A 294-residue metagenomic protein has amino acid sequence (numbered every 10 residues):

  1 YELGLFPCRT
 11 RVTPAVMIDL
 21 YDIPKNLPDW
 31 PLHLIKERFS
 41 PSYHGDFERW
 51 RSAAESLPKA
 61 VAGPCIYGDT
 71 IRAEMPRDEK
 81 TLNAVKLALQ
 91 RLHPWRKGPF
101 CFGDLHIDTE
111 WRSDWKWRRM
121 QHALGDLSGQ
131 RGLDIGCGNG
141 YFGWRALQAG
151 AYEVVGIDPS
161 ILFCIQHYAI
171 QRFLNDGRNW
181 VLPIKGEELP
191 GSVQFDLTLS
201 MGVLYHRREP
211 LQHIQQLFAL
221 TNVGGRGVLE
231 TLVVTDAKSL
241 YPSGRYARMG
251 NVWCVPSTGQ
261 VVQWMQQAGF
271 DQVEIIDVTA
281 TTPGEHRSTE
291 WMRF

Functional and structural regions predicted by a protein language model:
P14-L92: N-terminal auxiliary segments of SAM/dcSAM-dependent transferases
Q130-G138: Conserved class I S-adenosyl-L-methionine
N139-G150: Conserved SAM-binding loop of SAM-dependent methyltransferases across substrates and taxa, primarily the Class I
D196-P210: A short SAM/SAH-binding and catalytic strip from SAM-dependent methyltransferases
L211-R226: A short glycine-rich, Lys/Arg-flanked "PGG" loop and its adjoining helix->strand segment in the class I
T231-V252: Short, glycine-/aromatic-enriched active-site segment of Class I SAM-dependent methyltransferases
W253-G269: Short alpha-helix
D271-F294: Conserved catalytic loop of SAM-dependent methyltransferase domains
